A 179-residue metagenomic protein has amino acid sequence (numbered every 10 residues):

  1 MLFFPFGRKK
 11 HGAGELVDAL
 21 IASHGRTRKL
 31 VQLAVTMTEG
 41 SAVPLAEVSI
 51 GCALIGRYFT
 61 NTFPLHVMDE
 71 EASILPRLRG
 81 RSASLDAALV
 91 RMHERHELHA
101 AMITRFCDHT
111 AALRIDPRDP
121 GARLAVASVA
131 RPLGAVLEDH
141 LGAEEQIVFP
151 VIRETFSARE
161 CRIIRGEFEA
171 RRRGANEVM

Functional and structural regions predicted by a protein language model:
M1-M179: Small-residue-biased structural context
